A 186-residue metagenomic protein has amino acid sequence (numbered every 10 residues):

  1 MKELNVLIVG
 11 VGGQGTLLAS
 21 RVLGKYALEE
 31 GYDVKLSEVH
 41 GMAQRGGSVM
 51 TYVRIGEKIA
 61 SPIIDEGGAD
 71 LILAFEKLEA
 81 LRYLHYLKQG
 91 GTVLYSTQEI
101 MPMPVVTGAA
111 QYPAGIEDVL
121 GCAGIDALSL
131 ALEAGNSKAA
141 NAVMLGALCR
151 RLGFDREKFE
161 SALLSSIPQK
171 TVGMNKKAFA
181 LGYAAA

Functional and structural regions predicted by a protein language model:
M1-A186: Active-site cofactor/cluster-binding pocket
